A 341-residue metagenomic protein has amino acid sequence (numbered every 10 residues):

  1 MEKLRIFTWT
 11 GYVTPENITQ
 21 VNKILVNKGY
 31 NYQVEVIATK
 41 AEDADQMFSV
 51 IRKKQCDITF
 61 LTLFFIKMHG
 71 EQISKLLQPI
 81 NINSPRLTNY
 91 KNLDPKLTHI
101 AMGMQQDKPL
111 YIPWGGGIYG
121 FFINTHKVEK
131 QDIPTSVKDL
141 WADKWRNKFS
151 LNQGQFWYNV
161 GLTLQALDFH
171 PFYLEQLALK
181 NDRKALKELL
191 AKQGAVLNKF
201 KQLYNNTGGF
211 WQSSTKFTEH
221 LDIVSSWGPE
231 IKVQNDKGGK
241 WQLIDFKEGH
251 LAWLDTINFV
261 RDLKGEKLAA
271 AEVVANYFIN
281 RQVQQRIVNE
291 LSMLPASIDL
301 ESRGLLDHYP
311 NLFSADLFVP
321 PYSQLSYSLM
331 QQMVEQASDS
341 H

Functional and structural regions predicted by a protein language model:
M1-I73: Early extracytoplasmic/lumenal segment of secretory-pathway proteins
R5-T8, E35-I37, D57-L61, P113 (+5 more regions): Structural recognition of the beta-strand scaffold that forms the well-ordered cores of secreted hydrolase catalytic
D45, K67-G116, Q131-S136: Hinge/lid segment of periplasmic solute-binding proteins
Q78-K91, Y111, G239-L251, R261-L263: Short beta-strand->loop
G120-K127, L254-K267, R286-E290: A bilobed periplasmic-binding-protein/Venus flytrap-type ligand-binding module shared by bacterial periplasmic
H126-T135, D168-E175, L263-A270: Short helix-loop capping/hinge motifs at secondary-structure junctions, enriched in acidic/polar residues
K148-L151, Y158-Q165, F169-Q242: Ligand-binding pocket segment of bilobal, Venus flytrap-like solute-binding proteins
E266-A269, Y277-H341: Extracellular/periplasmic juxtamembrane helices and adjacent flexible linkers that interface with membrane partners
